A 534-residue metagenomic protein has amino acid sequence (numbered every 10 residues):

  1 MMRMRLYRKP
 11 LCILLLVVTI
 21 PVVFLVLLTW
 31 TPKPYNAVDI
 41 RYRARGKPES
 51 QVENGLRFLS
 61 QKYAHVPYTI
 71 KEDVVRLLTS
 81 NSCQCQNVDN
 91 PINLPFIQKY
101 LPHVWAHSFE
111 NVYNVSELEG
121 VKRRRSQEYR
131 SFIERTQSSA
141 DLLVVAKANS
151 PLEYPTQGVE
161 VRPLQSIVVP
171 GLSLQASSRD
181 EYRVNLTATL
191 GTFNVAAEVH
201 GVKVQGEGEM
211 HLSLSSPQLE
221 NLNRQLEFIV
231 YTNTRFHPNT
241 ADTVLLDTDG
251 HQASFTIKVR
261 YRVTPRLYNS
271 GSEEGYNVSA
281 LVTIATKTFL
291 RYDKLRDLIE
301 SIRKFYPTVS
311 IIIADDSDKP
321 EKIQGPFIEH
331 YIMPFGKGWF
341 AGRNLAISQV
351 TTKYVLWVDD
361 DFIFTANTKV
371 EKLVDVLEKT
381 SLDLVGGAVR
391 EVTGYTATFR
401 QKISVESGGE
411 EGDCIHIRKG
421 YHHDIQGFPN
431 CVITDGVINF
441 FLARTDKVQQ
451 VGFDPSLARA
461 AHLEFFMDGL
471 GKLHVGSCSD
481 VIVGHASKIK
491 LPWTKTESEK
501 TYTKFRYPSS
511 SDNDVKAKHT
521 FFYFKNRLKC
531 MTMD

Functional and structural regions predicted by a protein language model:
M2-R43: N-terminal signal-anchor transmembrane helix specifying type II single-pass membrane topology of secretory-pathway
G208, F228, T248-E300: N-proximal low-complexity "stem/linker" segments adjacent to membrane-targeting elements
E300-V309: Short, acidic, metal-binding catalytic loop of nucleotide-sugar glycosyltransferases
M333-V350: Glycine-rich, basic loop-to-helix element that forms the pyrophosphate-binding segment of sugar-nucleotide handling
V355: Short aromatic/hydrophobic "clamp" motif used to bind/position activated sugar donors
T368-E410: Conserved donor NDP-sugar-binding/catalytic core segment of glycosyltransferases
V405-I433, I438: Short, flexible, basic/aromatic active-site loop/helix in glycosyltransferases
C431, D435-I438, V451, P455-D534: C-terminal catalytic/acceptor-binding lobe
